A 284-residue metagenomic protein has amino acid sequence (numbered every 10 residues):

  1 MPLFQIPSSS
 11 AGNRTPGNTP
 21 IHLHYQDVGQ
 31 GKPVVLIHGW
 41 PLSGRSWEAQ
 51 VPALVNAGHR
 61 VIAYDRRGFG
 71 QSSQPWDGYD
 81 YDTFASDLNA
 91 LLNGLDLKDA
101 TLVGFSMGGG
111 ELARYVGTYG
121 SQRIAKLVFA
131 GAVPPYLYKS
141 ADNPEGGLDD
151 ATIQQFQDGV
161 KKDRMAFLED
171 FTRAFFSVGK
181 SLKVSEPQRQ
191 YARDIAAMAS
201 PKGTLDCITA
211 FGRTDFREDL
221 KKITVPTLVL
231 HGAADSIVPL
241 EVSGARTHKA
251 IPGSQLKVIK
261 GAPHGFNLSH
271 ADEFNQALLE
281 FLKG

Functional and structural regions predicted by a protein language model:
M1-V35, N56-H59, L97-K98, A125 (+1 more regions): Alpha/beta-hydrolase fold catalytic core
N18-D77: Conserved HGGG/HGGXW glycine-rich cap/lid loop of the alpha/beta-hydrolase fold
T83-A100: Conserved acidic catalytic loop of the alpha/beta-hydrolase fold
A113-T118, Q122-K162: Flexible "cap/lid" loop of the alpha/beta hydrolase fold
Y138-G147, D158-K221: Conserved alpha/beta-hydrolase catalytic His-Asp/Glu region
I223, V229-H231: Short beta-strand/loop motif that positions the catalytic acidic residue of the alpha/beta-hydrolase fold
A234-V238: Acidic catalytic loop of the alpha/beta-hydrolase fold
G253-G284: Catalytic active-site module of serine/aspartate enzymes centered on a nucleophile-bearing elbow/loop
